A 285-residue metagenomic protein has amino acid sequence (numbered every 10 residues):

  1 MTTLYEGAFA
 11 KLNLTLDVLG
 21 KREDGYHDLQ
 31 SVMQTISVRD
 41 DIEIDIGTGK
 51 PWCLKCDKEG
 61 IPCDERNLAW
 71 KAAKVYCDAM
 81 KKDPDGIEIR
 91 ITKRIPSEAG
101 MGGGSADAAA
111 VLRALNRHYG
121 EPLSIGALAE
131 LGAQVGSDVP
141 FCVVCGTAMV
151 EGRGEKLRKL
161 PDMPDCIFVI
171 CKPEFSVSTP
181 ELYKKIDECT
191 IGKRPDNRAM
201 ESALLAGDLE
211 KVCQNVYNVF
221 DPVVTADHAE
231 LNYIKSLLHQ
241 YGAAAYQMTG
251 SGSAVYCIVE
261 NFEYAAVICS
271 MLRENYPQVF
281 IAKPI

Functional and structural regions predicted by a protein language model:
M1-A99, R117, E121-G126, M163 (+1 more regions): ATP-binding N-lobe of GHMP and related small-molecule kinases
L14, I42-I44, A69, G104 (+5 more regions): Residue-level signal for inorganic ion chemistry
T35, A133-Q134, P140-V143, K159-P164 (+1 more regions): Solvent-exposed alpha-helices and their adjacent loops that cap or buttress functional pockets in soluble metabolic
G49-P62, V111, A206-Y217: Short, basic/glycine-rich phosphate-binding loops at helix/coil junctions that contact nucleotide phosphates
E59, G126-C142, I268-P284: Short, conserved aromatic-histidine micro-motifs
R90-Y119, S137, A244-V259: Glycine/serine-rich anion-binding loops at beta->alpha junctions that coordinate negatively charged ligand groups
A108, L112-M149: Contiguous, small/hydrophobic- and glycine-enriched helical/loop subdomains that border and often "cap" functional
V144, M149-A245, E260-S270, P277 (+1 more regions): Conserved, helical-rich catalytic subdomain that frames metal- and/or nucleotide-binding sites in enzyme alpha/beta
